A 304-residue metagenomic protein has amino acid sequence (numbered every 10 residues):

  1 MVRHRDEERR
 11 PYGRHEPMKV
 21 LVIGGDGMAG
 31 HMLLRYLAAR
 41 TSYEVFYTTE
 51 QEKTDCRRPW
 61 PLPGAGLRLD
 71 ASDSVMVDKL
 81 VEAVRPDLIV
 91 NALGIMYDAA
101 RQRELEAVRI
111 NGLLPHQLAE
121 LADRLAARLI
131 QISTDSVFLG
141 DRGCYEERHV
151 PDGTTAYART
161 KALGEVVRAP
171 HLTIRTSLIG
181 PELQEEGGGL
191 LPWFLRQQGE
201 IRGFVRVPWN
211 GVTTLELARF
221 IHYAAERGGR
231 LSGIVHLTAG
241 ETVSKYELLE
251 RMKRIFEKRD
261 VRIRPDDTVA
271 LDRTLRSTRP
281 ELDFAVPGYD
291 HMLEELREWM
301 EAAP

Functional and structural regions predicted by a protein language model:
V20-R40: N-terminal Rossmann NAD(P)H-binding glycine-rich loop of SDR-like oxidoreductase domains
I23, T48, A92-L93, L129-D135 (+1 more regions): SDR active-site strand-loop-helix element
R68-I110: NAD(P)H-binding glycine-rich loop region in Rossmannoid oxidoreductase-like domains and their noncatalytic homologs
Q102, E106-Q117, T155, R159-T160: Glycine-rich NAD(P)-binding loop of the Rossmann-fold in SDR/ketoreductase-type enzymes
H116-T154: Conserved Rossmann-fold NAD(P)-dependent oxidoreductase catalytic core, especially the SDR/UDP-sugar
T154, V166-W209, L215-E216, H222: NAD(P)-dependent short-chain dehydrogenase/reductase
A218-Y223, R227-D272: Mid/C-terminal beta-alpha module of Rossmann-like enzyme folds, strongest in SDR-family dehydrogenases/epimerases
T242-E250, I263-P304: Conserved C-terminal active-site "lid" loop/helix of NAD(P)H-dependent oxidoreductases that clamps the redox cofactor
